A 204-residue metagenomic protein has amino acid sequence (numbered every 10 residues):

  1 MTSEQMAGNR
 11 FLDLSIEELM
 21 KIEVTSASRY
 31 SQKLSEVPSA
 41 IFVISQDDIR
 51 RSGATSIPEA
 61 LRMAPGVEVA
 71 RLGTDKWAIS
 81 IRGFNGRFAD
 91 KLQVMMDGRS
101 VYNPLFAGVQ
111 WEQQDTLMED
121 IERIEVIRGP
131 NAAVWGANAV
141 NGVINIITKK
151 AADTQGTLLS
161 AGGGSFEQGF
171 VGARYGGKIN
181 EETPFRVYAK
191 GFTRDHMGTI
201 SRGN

Functional and structural regions predicted by a protein language model:
M1-R50: Short, acidic, small-residue-rich periplasmic hinge/interaction motif at the N-terminus of Gram-negative outer-membrane
L19, I41, I49, A60-L61 (+2 more regions): Non-catalytic regulatory/gating segments with a bias toward low-complexity or hydrophobic composition
M20-E23, E68, E122-E125, N145 (+1 more regions): Residues embedded in well-ordered beta-strands within globular domains across many folds
S26, Y30-L34, P38-F42, P58-N103 (+1 more regions): Extracytoplasmic beta-strand/coil segments of soluble accessory domains associated with Gram-negative outer-membrane
I57-A60, W77-R82, L92-M96, W111-T116 (+3 more regions): N-terminal periplasmic accessory domains that precede and gate Gram-negative outer-membrane beta-barrel machines
G73, G136, G164-E167: Short sequence motifs at beta-strands and strand-loop junctions characteristic of Gram-negative outer-membrane
S100-R128: Short acidic/polar hinge/loop motifs at secondary-structure boundaries that mediate gating or recognition
A133, D153-T154, S160-G162, R174-N204: Periplasmic-side early beta-strands and strand-to-turn transitions of outer-membrane beta-barrels
